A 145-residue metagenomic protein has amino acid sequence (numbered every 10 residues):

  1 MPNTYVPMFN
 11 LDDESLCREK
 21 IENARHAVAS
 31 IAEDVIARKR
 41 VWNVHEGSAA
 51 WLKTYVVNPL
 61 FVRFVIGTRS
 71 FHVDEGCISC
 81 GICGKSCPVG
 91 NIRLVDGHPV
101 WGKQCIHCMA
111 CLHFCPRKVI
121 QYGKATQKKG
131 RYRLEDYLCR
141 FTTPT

Functional and structural regions predicted by a protein language model:
M1-L60: FMN-binding flavodoxin-like domain, especially the glycine-rich phosphate-binding loop
D12-L16, V65, R69, G97: Short amphipathic alpha-helical segments at helix-loop
E14-N23, V41-S48, C83-L94, C139-T145: Short secondary-structure transition/capping segments
K20, I78-S79, M109: Short, contiguous, pocket-lining structural segments that sit at or immediately flank catalytic/ligand-binding sites
A49-P88: A mid-sequence, solvent-exposed acidic-amphipathic segment
V73, G81-V100, A110-Q127: Iron-sulfur cluster-binding cysteine motifs and their immediate structural context in ferredoxin-like electron-transfer
Q104-I106: Terminal helix-turn-helix DNA-binding modules in bacterial transcription factors
K118-T145: Long, positively charged, glycine-interspersed low-complexity recognition regions
